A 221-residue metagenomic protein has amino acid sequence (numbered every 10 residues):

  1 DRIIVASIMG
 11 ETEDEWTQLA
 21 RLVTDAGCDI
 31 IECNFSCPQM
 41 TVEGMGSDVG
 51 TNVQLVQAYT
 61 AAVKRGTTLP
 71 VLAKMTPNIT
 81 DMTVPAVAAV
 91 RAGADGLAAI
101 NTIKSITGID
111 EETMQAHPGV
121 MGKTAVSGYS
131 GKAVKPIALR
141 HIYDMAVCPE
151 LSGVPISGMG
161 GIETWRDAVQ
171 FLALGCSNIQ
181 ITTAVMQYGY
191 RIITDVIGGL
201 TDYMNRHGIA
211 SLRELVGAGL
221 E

Functional and structural regions predicted by a protein language model:
D1-V5, M9-D14, V196: N-terminal capping/small domains of soluble enzymes
M9-S157, E163-I179: Alpha/beta enzyme core
D14, Q54, V84, R191-T194 (+1 more regions): Generic alpha-helical secondary structure signal
V134-A138, G161, V185-I193: Short amphipathic alpha-helix initiation/capping segments at coil-to-helix junctions
K135, G198-E221: Extended, intrinsically disordered, low-complexity segments
G153, A184, L220: Contiguous, function-dense segments enriched for cysteine-driven chemistry and partner/ligand-binding capacity
V169, L174-I209: Shared catalytic-loop signature of beta/alpha-barrel
